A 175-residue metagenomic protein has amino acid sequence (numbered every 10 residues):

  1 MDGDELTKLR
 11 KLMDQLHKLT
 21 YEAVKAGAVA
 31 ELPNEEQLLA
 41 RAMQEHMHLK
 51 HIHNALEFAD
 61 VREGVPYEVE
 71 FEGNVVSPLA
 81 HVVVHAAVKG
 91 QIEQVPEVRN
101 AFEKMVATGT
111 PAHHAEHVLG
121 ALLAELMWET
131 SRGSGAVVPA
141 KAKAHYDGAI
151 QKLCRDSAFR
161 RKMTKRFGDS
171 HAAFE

Functional and structural regions predicted by a protein language model:
M1-L38, E175: An acidic, glycine-rich, mixed-charge low-complexity segment common to nucleic-acid enzymes
E5-K8, L12, L16, E35 (+5 more regions): Alpha-helical structural motif
T7, K11, A140-E175: Short, functional C-terminal segments
K18, V29-L39, H46-H48, G73 (+6 more regions): Charged, compositionally biased, marginally structured helical/coil segments
K25-R99: Aromatic-anchored, charged helix-turn/loop surface patch used as a conserved interaction hotspot
H85-G90, R99-V106, A149, G168-H171: Amphipathic alpha-helical interface segments
P96-K104, T110-I150, C154: Charged substrate- and nucleic-acid-binding regions of tRNA-handling and nucleotidyl-transfer enzymes, centered on
